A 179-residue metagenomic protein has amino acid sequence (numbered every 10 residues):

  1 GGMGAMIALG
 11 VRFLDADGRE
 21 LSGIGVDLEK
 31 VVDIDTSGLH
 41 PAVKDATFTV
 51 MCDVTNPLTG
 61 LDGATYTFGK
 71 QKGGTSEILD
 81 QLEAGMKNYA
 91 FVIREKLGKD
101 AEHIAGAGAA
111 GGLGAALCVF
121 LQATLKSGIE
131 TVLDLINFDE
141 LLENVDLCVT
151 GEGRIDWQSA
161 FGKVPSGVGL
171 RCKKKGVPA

Functional and structural regions predicted by a protein language model:
G1, T47-T55, T150: Short beta-strand segments
G1-T47: Glycine/threonine-rich beta-strand-loop-alpha-helix active-site module that forms ligand/phosphate-binding
E20-L21, G38-K44, L58-G60, E140-L142 (+1 more regions): Solvent-exposed alpha-helices and their adjacent loops that cap or buttress functional pockets in soluble metabolic
V54, T59-L97: Acidic, glycine-rich loop-and-beta core segments that form the ion-binding/anion-interacting portion of active sites
T55-P57, A123, G153-I155: Short glycine-rich anion-binding loops that position phosphate/pyrophosphate groups of nucleotides and phosphorylated
Q81-C148: Oxyanion-binding "anion nests"
D146-L147, G153-A179: C-terminal non-catalytic interaction/assembly regions of soluble proteins
